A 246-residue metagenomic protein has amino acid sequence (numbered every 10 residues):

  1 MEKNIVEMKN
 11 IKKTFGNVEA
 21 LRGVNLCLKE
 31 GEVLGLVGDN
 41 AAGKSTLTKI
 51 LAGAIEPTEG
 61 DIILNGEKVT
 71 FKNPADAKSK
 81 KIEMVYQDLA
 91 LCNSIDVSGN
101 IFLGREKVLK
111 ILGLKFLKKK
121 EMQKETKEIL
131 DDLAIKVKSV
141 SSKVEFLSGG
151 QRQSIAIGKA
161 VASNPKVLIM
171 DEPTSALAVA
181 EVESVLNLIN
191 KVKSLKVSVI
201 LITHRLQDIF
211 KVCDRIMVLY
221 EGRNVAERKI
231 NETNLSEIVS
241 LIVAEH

Functional and structural regions predicted by a protein language model:
E2-H246: Glycine-rich phosphate-binding loops of nucleotide-dependent enzymes
